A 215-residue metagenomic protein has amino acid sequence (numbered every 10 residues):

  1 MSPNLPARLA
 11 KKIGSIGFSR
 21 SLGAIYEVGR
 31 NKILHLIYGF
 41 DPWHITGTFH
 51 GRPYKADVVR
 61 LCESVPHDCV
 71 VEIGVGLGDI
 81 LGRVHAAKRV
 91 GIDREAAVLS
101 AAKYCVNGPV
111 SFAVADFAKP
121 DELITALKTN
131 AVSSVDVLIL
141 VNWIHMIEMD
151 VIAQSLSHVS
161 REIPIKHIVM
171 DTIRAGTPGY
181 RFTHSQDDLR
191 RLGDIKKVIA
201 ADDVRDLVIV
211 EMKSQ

Functional and structural regions predicted by a protein language model:
P3-H67, I73-I124, I147-Q154, H158 (+1 more regions): Class I (Rossmann-like) S-adenosyl-L-methionine-dependent methyltransferase catalytic domain, capturing the SAM-binding
D121-S133: Short amphipathic alpha-helix with an adjacent loop that forms part of the alpha/beta core around
I139: A conserved beta-strand element that flanks and buttresses the S-adenosyl-L-methionine
N142-W143: Short catalytic micro-motifs in class I SAM-dependent methyltransferases
